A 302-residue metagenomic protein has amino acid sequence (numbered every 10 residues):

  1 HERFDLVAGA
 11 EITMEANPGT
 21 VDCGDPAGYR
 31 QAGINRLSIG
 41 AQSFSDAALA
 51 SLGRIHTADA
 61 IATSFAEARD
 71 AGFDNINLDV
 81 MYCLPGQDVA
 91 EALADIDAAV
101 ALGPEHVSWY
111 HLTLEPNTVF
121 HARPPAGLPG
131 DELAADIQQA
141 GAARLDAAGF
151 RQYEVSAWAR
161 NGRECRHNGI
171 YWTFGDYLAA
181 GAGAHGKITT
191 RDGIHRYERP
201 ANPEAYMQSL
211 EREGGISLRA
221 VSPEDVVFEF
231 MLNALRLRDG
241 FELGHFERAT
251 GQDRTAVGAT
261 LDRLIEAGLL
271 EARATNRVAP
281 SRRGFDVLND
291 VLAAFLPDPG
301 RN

Functional and structural regions predicted by a protein language model:
H1-Q252, G300-R301: C-terminal scaffold of the Radical SAM
G53, A274, L292: Short, flexible helix/strand-to-coil boundary loops that buttress conserved ligand/catalytic motifs in alpha/beta
T190-D192, A267, D290-V291: A short, polar/proline- and glycine-enriched secondary-structure boundary/capping micro-motif
G251-E266: Short amphipathic alpha-helical interaction segments
I265-T275: A short, conserved structural fragment
N276-S281: Minor-groove-contacting beta-hairpin "wing" of winged helix-turn-helix DNA-binding domains
R283-N302: Short, amphipathic alpha-helical interaction segments positioned at domain boundaries
